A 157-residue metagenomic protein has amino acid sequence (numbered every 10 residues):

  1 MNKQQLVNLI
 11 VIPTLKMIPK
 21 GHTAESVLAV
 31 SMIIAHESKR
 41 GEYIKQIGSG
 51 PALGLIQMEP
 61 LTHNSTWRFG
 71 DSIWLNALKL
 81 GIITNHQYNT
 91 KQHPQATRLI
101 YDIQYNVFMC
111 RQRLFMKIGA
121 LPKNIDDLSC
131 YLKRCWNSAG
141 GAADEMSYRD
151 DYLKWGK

Functional and structural regions predicted by a protein language model:
N2-L9, P13-S147, D151, W155: Catalytic glycan-binding domains that act on GlcNAc-containing polysaccharides
